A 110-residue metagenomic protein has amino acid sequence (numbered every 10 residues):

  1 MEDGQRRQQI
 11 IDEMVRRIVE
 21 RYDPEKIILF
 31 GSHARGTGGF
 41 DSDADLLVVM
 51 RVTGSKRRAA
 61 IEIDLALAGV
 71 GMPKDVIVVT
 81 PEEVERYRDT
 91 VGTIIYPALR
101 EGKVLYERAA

Functional and structural regions predicted by a protein language model:
M1-K26, R35-F40, M50-A110: Catalytic core of pol beta-like nucleotidyltransferases
S32: A contiguous binding-surface segment within folded domains or other stable secondary-structure elements
D45-V49: Short beta-strand->loop micro-motif that forms the acidic, two-metal-ion catalytic signature in nucleotide-processing
